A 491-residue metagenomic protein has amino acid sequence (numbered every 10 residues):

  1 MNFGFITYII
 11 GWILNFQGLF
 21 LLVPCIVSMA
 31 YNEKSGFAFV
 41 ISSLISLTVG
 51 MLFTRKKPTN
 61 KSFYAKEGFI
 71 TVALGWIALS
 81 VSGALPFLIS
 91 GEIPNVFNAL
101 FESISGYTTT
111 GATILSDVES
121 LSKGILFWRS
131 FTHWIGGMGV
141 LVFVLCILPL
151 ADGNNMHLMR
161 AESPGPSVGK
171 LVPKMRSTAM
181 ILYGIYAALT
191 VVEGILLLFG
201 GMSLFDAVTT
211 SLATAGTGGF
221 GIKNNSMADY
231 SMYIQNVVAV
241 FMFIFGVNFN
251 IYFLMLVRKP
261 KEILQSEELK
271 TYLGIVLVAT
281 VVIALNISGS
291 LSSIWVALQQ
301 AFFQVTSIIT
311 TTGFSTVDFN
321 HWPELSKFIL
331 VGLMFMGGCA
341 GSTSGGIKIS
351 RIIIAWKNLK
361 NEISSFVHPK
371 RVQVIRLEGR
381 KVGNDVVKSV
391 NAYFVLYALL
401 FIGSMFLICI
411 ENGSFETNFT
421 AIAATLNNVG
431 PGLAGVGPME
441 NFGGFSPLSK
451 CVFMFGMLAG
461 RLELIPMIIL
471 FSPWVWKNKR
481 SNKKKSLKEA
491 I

Functional and structural regions predicted by a protein language model:
M1-I491: Membrane-proximal intracellular helices of multi-pass ion channels
